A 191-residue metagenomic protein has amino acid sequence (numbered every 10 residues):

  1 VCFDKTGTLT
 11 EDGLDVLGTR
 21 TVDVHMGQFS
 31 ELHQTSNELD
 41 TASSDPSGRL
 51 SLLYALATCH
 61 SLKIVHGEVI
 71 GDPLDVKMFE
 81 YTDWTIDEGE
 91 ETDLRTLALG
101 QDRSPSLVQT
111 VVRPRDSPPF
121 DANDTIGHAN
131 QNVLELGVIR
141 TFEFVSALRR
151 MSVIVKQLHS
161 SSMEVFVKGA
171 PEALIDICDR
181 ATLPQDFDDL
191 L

Functional and structural regions predicted by a protein language model:
V1-L191: Conserved cytosolic headpiece of P-type ATPases
